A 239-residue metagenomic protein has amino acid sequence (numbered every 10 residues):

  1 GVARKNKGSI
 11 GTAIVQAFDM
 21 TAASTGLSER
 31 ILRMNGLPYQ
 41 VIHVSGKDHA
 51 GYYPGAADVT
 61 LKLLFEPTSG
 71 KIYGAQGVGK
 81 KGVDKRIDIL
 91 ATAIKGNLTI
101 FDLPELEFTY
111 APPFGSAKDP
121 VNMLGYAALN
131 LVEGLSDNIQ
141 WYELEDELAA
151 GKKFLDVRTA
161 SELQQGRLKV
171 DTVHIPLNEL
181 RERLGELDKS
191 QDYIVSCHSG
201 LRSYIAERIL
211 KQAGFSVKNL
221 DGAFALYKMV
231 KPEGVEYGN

Functional and structural regions predicted by a protein language model:
G1-G79, S116, P120-D146: Mid-to-C-terminal Rossmann-like scaffold of FAD/NAD(P)H-dependent oxidoreductases
G1-R4, L37, K95-T99, F108: Generic secondary-structure signature for well-ordered alpha-helical cores
T21, G79-K80, G96, S199-G200: Short beta->alpha junction loops/turns
T25-G26, R86, S203: Generic non-transmembrane alpha-helix signal with a bias for helix starts/N-cap capping motifs
R30-M34, A91, S161, R208: Surface-exposed charge patches
I42-H43, F154-V157: Short, conserved beta-strand edge motifs with alternating hydrophobic and charged residues
K81-I100: A short, polar/charged loop-to-alpha-helix boundary motif
F101-P112, S116-K153, A160-D192, H198-N239: Rhodanese-like catalytic fold shared by cysteine-dependent sulfurtransferases and DSP/PTP-type phosphatases
